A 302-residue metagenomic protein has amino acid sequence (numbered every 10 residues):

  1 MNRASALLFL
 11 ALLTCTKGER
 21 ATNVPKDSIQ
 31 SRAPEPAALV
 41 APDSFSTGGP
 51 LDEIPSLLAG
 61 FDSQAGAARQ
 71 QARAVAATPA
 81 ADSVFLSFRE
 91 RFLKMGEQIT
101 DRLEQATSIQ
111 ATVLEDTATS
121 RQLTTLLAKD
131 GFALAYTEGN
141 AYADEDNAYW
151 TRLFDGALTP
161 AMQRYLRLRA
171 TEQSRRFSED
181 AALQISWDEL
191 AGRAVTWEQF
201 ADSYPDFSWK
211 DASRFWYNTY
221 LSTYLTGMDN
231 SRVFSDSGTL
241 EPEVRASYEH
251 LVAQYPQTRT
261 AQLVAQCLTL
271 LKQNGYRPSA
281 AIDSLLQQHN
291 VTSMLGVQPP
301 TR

Functional and structural regions predicted by a protein language model:
M1-L13: Sec-dependent bacterial lipoprotein signal peptides
T16-E19: Bacterial signal peptide processing site
R32-D146: N-terminal Sec/ER secretory leader and immediately downstream segment of secreted/extracellular precursors
E97-T100, A111-L114, R121, G131-L134 (+3 more regions): Short coil/turn linking the two alpha-helices of tandem helical-hairpin repeats
R152-P160, F200-A212, L251-Q262: Short solvent-exposed coil/turn linkers within tandem alpha-helical repeat scaffolds
D180-A191, Y204-D211, G238-P242, T258: Soluble non-cytosolic domains of exported or imported proteins
L190-S203, V244-L251: Amphipathic alpha-helices of TPR/Sel1-like and other helical repeat/solenoid scaffolds
S222-T223, F234-R302: A cross-kingdom marker for long, charged
